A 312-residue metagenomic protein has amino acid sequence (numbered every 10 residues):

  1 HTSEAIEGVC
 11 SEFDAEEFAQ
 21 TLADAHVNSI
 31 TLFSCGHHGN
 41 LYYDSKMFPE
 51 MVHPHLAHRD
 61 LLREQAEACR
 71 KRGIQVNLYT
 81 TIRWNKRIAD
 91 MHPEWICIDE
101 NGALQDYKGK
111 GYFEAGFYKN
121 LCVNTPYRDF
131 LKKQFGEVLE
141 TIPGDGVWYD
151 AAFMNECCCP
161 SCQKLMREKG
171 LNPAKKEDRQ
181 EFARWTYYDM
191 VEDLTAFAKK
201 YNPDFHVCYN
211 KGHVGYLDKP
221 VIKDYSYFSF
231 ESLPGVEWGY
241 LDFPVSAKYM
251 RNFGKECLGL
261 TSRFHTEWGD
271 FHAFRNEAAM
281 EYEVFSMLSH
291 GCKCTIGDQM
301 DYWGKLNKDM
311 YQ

Functional and structural regions predicted by a protein language model:
H1-A5, A103-Y118, N252-W268: N-terminal small/glycine-rich loop or linker at the start of catalytic domains across soluble metabolic enzymes
I6-A25, K46-R72, D129, K133 (+1 more regions): Aromatic- and glycine-enriched glycan-recognition loops and surfaces that form the carbohydrate-binding subsites
I6-D24, P126-L139, N210-P220, F243 (+2 more regions): Short, acidic/polar
C10, L78, I82-I142, K176-Q180 (+1 more regions): Active-site-adjacent "subsite" loops/lids of carbohydrate-active enzymes
T21-H26, E64-V76, E137-D145, D193-F205 (+2 more regions): A structural motif corresponding to the C-terminal end of an alpha-helix and its immediate exit/capping segment
A23-R59, W84-K108, Y112, E156 (+2 more regions): Aromatic-lined carbohydrate-binding/catalytic grooves of carbohydrate-active enzymes
N28-S34, L131-K132, E137-C158, T295: Short acidic catalytic loops
F33, R87, W148-D150, G170 (+2 more regions): Hydrophobic targeting/anchoring helices
